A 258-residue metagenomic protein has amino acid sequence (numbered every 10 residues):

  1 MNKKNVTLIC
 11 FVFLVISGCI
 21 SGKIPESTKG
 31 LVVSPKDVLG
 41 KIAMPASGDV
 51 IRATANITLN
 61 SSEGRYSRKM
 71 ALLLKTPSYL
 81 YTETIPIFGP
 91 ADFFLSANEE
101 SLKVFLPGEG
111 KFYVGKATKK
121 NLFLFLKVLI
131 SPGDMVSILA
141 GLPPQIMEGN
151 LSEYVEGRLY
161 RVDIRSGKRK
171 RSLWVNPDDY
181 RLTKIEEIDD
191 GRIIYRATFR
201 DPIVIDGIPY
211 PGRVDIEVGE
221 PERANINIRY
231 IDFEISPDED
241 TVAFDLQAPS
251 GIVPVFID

Functional and structural regions predicted by a protein language model:
M1-C19: Sec-dependent bacterial lipoprotein signal peptides
G18-A71, A248, V253-D258: N-terminal leader/targeting segments and the immediate start of mature chains
G22, G64, G89, Y180 (+1 more regions): Residue-level signal for glycine
N56-S62, I87-G89, V204, G219-P221: Hydrophobic lipid-interacting interfaces of membrane-associated proteins
S78-P132: An acidic-aromatic
A117, F125-Y154, I252-I257: C-terminal low-complexity, charged extensions that often adopt amphipathic alpha-helices
S152-G251, V255-I257: Gly/Pro-enriched, hydrophobic low-complexity segments that function as extracytoplasmic propeptides/linkers
